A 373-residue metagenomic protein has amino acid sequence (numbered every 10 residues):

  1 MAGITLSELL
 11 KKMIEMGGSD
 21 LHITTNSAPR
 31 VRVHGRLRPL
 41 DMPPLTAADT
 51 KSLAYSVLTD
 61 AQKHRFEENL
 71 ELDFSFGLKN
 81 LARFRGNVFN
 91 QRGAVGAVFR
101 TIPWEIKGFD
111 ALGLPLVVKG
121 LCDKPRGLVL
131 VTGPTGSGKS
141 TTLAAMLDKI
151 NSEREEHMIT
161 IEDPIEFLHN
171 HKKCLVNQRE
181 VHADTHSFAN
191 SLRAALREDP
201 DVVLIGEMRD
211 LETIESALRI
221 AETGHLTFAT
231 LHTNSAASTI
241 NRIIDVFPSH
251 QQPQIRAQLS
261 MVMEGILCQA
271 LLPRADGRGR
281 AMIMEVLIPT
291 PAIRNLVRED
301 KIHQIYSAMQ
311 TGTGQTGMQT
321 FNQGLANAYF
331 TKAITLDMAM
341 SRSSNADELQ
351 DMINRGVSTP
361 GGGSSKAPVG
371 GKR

Functional and structural regions predicted by a protein language model:
M1-R373: Short, flexible helix-loop junctions that flank or precede catalytic/ligand sites
